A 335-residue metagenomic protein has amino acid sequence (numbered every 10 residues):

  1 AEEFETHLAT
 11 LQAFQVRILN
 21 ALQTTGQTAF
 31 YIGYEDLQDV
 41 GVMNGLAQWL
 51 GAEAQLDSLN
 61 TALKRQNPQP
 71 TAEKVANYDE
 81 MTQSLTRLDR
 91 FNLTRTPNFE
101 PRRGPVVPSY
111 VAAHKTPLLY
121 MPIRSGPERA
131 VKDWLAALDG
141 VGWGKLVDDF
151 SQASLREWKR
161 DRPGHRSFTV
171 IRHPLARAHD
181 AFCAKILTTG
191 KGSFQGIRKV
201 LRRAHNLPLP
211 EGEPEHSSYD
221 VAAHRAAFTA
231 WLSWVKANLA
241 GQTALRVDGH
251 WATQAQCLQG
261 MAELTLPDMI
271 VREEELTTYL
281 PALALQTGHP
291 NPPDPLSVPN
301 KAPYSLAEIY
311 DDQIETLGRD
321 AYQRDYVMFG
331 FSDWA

Functional and structural regions predicted by a protein language model:
A1-A13: A glycine- and Lys/Arg-enriched "phosphate-lid" helix/loop adjacent to the NTP-binding pocket of small-molecule kinases
E5-T6, R17, Q48, L56-A335: Membrane-interface amphipathic segments in extracytoplasmic regions
Q15-A21: Short alpha-helix
Q23-T28, T265-P267: A short helix-to-beta-strand connector/capping loop
F30-G33, I270: Short catalytic-loop micro-motif centered on adjacent basic/acidic residues
E35-V40: Acidic-and-aromatic substrate-binding clefts and catalytic sites of carbohydrate-active enzymes
